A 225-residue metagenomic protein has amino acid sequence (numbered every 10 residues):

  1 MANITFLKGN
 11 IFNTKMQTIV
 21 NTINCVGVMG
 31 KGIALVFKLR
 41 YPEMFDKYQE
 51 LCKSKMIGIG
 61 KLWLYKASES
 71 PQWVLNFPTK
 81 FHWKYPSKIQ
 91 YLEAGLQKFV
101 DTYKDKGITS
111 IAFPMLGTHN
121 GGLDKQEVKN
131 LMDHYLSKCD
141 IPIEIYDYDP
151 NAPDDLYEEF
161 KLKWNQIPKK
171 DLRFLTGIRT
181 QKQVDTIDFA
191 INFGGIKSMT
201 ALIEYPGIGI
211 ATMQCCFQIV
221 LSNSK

Functional and structural regions predicted by a protein language model:
M1-K225: Macrodomain-like recognition of ADP-ribose-binding/processing modules
